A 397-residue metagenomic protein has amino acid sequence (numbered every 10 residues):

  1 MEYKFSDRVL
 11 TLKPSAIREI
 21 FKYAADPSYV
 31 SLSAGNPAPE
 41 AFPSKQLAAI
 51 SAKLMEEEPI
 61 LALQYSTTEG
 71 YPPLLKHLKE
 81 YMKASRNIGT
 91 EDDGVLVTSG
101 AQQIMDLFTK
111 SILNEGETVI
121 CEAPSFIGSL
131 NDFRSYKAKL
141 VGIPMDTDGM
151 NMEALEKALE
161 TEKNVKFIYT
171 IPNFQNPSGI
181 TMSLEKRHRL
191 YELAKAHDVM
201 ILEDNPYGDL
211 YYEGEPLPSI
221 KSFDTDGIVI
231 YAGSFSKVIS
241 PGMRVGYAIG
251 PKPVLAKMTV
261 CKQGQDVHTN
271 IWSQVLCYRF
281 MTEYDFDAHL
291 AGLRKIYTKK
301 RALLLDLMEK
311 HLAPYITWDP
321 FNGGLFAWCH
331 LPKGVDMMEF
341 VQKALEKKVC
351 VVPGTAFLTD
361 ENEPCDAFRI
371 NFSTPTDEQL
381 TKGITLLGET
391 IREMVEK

Functional and structural regions predicted by a protein language model:
M1, E346-K347, T359-K397: PLP-dependent enzyme catalytic core of the Aspartate aminotransferase-like
L10-G100, L107, T282-E283, C350 (+1 more regions): N-terminal small-domain helix-loop-helix segment of the aminotransferase-like
L61-D198, G208-F223, Y297, E378 (+1 more regions): Conserved core of the PLP fold type I
D204: Glycine-centered flexible beta-alpha turn that most often forms the glycine-rich phosphate-binding loop
T225-K295: Conserved core segment of the aminotransferase class I/II
I249, W328-H330, N371-S373: Short hydrophobic/aromatic beta-strand micro-patches that form the beta-sheet surface supporting nucleotide- or nucleic
Y278, K295-L305, T317-H330, F340-K343: Conserved glycine-rich beta-strand-loop-beta hairpin in the small C-terminal domain of fold type I
V335-F340, E378-K382: Short, conserved charged micro-motifs
